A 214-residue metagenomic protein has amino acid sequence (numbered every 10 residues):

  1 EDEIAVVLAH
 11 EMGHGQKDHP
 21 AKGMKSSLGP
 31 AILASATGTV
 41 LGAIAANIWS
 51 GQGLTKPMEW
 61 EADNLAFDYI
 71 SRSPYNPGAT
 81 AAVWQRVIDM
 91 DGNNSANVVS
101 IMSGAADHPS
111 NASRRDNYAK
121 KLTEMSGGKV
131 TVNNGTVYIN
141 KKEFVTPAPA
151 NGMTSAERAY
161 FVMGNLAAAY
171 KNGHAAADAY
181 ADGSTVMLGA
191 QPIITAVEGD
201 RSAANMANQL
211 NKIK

Functional and structural regions predicted by a protein language model:
E1-N117, T123-S126, K141, P149-M153 (+1 more regions): A Zn2+-metalloprotease active-site environment signal
D116-K214: Terminal leader/tail segments of proteins
